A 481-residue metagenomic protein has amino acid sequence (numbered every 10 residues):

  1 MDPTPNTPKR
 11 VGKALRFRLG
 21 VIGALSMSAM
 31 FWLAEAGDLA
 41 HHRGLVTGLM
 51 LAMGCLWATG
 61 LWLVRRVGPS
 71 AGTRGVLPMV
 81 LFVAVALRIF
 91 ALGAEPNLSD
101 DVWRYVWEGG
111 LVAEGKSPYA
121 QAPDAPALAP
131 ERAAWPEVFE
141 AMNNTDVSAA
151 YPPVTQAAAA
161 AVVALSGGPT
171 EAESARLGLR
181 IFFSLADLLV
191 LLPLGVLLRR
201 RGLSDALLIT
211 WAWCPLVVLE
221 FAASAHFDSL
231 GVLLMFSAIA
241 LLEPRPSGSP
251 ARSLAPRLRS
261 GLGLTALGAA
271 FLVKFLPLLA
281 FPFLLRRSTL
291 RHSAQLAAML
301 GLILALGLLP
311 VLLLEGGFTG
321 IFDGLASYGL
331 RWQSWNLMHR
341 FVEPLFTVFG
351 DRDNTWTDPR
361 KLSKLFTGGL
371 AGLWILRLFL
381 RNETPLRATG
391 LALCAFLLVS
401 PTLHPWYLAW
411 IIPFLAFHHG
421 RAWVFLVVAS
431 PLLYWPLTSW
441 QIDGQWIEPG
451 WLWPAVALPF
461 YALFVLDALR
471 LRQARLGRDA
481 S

Functional and structural regions predicted by a protein language model:
D2-F90, R381, L386, L471-S481: Start-transfer (signal-anchor) and selected internal transmembrane alpha helices of multi-pass inner/ER membrane
C55-L63, G168, S174-R201, V232 (+2 more regions): Transmembrane-helix motifs of polytopic, lipid-linked glycan transferases
G72-R180: Intramembrane catalytic core of multi-pass membrane enzymes that act on lipidic substrates
R74-G75, M79, L194-P215: Transmembrane-helix signature of polytopic, membrane-embedded enzymes that assemble or transfer cell-envelope glycans
L191, G324-V399, L469-L476: Aromatic/glycine/proline-enriched transmembrane-helix motif characteristic of membrane-embedded glycan-assembly enzymes
P193, G231-P250, L393: Specific aromatic-rich, kink-prone transmembrane helix
S247-R252, L278-L302, L313: Perimembrane helix-loop-helix junctions
G420-S481: Aromatic-enriched
